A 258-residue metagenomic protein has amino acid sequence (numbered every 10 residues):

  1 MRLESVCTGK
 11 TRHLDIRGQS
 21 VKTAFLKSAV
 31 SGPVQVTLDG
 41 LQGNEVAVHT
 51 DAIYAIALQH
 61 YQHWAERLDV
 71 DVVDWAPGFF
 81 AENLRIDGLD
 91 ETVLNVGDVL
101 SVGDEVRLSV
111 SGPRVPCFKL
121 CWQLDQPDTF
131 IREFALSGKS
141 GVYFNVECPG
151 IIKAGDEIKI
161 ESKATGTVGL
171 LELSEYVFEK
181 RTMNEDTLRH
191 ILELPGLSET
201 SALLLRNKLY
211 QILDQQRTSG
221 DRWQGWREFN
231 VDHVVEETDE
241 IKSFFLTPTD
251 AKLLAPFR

Functional and structural regions predicted by a protein language model:
M1-W122, D128-T129, S162-Q216: Electropositive, beta-rich accessory/interaction domains or terminal extensions that provide binding surfaces
V34, V106-L108, F144, I158 (+1 more regions): Small-residue-enriched segments and motifs
V73-A81, D125-S140, D232-F245: Short, basic/aromatic beta-hairpin or loop at an interaction surface
I86-G88, G141-C148, F244-L254: Short alpha-helix capping/helix-loop boundary micro-motifs
D87, S111, E147, E161 (+2 more regions): Conserved positions in beta-strands of structured domains
G97, P149, A154-D156, R258: Loop/turn positions that initiate beta-strands
D125, E157-I160, L254-R258: Extended Gly/Ser/Thr-rich low-complexity repeat segments, especially those forming or decorating extracellular
S219-R258: Ferredoxin-reductase
